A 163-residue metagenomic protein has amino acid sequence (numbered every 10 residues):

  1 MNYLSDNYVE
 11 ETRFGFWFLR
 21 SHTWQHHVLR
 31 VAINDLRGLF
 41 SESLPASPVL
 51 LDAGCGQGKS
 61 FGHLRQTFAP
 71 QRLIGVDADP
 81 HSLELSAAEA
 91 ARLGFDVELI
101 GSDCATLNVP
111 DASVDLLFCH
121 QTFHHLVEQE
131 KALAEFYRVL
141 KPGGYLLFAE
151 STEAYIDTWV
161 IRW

Functional and structural regions predicted by a protein language model:
M1-L44, K59, H63: Conserved class I S-adenosyl-L-methionine
S47-G56: Conserved class I S-adenosyl-L-methionine
K59-T106: Class I SAM-dependent methyltransferase SAM/SAH-binding core
F118: A conserved beta-strand element that flanks and buttresses the S-adenosyl-L-methionine
Q121-T122: Short catalytic micro-motifs in class I SAM-dependent methyltransferases
E130-P142: A short glycine-rich, Lys/Arg-flanked "PGG" loop and its adjoining helix->strand segment in the class I
L147-W163: Conserved class I S-adenosyl-L-methionine
